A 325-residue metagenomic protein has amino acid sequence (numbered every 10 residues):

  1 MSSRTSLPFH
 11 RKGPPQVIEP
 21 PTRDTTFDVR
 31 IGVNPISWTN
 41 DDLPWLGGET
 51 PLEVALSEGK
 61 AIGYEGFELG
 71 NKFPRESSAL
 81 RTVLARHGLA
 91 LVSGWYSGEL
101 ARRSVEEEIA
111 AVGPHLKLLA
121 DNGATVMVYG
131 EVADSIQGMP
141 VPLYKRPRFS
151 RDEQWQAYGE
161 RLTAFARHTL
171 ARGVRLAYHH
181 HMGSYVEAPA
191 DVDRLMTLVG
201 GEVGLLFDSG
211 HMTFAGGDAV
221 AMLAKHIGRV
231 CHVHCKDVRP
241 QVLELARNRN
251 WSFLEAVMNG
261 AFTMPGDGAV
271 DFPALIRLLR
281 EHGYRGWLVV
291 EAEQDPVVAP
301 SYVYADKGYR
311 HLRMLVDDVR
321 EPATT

Functional and structural regions predicted by a protein language model:
H10-R11, I18-R23, V105-G204: Active-site acidic/histidine proton-transfer and metal-coordination neighborhood in alpha/beta enzyme cores
P21-D28, L56-A61, P74-S93, A111-A124 (+4 more regions): Acidic (Asp/Glu)-rich catalytic clusters
D28-P35, G66, A90-S93, T125-V128 (+4 more regions): Structural preference for beta-strand elements that scaffold enzyme active sites
V33, G59, F67, L84 (+7 more regions): Conserved, mostly hydrophobic/aromatic
S37-P51, E99-E108, P147-W155, T263-G266: Active-site mouth loops of central-metabolism enzymes
L46-T50, A133-Y144, L243-E255: Short, flexible, mixed-charge acidic loops at enzyme active sites
F67, G159-A269, D317-T324: Acidic/histidine-rich catalytic cores of soluble enzymes
A299-E321: C-terminal helical cap(s) of enzyme catalytic domains, especially alpha/beta-barrels
